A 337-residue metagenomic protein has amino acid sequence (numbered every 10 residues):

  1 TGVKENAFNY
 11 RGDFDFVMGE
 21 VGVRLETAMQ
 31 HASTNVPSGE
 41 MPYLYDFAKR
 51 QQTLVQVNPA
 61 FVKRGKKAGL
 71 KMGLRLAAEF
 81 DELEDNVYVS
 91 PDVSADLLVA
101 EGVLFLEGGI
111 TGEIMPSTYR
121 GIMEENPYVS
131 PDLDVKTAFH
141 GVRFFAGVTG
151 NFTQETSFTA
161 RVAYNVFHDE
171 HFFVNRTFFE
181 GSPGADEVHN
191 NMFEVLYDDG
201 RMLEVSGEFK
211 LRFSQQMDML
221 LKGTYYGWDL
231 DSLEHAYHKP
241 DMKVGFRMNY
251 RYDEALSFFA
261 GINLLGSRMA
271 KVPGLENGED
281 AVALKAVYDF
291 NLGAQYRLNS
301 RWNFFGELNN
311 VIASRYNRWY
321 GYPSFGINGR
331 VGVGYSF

Functional and structural regions predicted by a protein language model:
T1-A7, V36: Flexible loop and strand-edge segments within Gram-negative outer membrane beta-barrel domains
K4, V17-G19, Q51, R64 (+4 more regions): Solvent-exposed loop and beta-edge segments used for protein-protein assembly and interaction
F8-F14, V21-T27, V55-P59, P91 (+1 more regions): One face of beta-strands
F14-E20, H31, K63-G65, L97-V99 (+1 more regions): Beta-strand elements of well-folded, non-transmembrane domains
R24-A32, P37, A48-F80, S214-Y225: Surface-exposed extracellular loop regions of Gram-negative outer-membrane beta-barrel proteins
G39-L44: Flexible coil/linker segments and helix-coil junctions enriched in charged and small residues
F47-T53, D85, R201: Short, contiguous, pocket-lining structural segments that sit at or immediately flank catalytic/ligand-binding sites
G69-F337: Exposed, low-structure sequence patches enriched in small/polar residues
